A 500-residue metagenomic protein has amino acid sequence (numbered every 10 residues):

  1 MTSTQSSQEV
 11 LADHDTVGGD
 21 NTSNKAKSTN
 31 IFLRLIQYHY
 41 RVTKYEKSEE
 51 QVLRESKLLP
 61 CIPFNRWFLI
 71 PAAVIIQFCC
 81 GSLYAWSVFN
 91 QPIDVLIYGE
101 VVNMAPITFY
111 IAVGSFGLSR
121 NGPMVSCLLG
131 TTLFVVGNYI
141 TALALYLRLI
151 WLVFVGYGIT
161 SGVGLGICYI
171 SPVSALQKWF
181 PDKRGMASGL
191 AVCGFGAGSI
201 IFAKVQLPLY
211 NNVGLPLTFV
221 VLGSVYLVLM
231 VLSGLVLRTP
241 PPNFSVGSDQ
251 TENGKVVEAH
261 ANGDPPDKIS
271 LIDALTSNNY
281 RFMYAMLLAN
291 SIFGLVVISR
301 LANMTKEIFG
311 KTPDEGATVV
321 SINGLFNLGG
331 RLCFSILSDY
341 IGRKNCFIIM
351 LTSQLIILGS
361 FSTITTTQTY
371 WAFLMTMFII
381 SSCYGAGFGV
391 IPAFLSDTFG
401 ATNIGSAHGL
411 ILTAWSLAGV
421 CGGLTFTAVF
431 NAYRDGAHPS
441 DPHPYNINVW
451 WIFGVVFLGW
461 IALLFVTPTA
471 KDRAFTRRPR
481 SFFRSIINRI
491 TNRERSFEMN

Functional and structural regions predicted by a protein language model:
T2-C80, G263-R281: Cytosolic juxtamembrane N-terminal segment immediately preceding the first transmembrane helix of multi-pass
W86-I93, I272-F334, F388, G419-F426: Extracytoplasmic gate region of multi-pass secondary transporters
I93, L165-F180, A187-S188, L301 (+1 more regions): Intracellular juxtamembrane helix-capping segments at the cytosolic ends of symmetry-related transmembrane helices
V113-P123, R331-R343, F430: Helix-to-loop junctions at the C-terminal end of transmembrane segments in multipass secondary transporters
T132-Y146, S353-T366: C-terminal ends and interior cores of transmembrane alpha-helices in multi-pass membrane transporters/permeases
G137, I150-I167, L288, W371-A386: Hydrophobic core of transmembrane alpha-helices in multi-pass small-molecule transporters, especially MFS/SLC-type
F195-F244: Helix-loop-helix hairpin linking two adjacent transmembrane segments in secondary transporters
M283, F293, I308-F394: C-terminal transmembrane helical hairpin of 12-TM major facilitator-type secondary transporters
